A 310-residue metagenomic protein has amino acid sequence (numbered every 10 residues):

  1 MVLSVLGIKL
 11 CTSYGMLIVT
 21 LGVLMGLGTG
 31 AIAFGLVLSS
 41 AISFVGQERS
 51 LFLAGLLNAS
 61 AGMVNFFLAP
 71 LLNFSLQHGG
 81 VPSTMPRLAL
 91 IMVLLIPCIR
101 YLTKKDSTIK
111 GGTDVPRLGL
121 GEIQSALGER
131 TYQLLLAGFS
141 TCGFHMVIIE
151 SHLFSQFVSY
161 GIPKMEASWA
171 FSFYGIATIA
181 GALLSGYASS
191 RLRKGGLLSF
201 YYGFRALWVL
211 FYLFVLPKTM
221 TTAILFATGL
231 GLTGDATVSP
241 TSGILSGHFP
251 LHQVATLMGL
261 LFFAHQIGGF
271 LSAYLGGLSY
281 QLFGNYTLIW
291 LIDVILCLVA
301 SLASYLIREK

Functional and structural regions predicted by a protein language model:
G15-I32, S140, T222-A236: Hydrophobic core of transmembrane alpha-helices in multi-pass small-molecule transporters, especially MFS/SLC-type
L21-A59: Cytoplasmic helix-loop-helix junction between adjacent transmembrane helices in 12-TM secondary transporters
L56-S107: Helix-loop-helix hairpin linking two adjacent transmembrane segments in secondary transporters
T103-G121: Flexible cytoplasmic inter-helical loops of multi-pass small-molecule transporters
R130-A182, S272: Extracytoplasmic gate region of multi-pass secondary transporters
A182-R193, Q281: Helix-to-loop junctions at the C-terminal end of transmembrane segments in multipass secondary transporters
L192-I244: C-terminal transmembrane helical hairpin of 12-TM major facilitator-type secondary transporters
S246-N285, D293: A late C-terminal transmembrane helix in Major Facilitator Superfamily
